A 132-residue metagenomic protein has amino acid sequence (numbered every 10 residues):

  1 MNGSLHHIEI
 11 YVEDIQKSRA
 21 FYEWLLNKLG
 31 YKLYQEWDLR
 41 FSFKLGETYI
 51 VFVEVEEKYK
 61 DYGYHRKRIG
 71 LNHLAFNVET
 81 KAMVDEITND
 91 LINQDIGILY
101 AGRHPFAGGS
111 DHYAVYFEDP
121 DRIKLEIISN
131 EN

Functional and structural regions predicted by a protein language model:
S4-I8, G70-L74, Y113: Short amphipathic alpha-helical segments
E9-E56: Core segments of cupin and vicinal oxygen chelate
V12-K17, A75-P120: Vicinal oxygen chelate
L45-E79, D85-E86: Long, continuous compositionally biased terminal/linker segments
E47, P120-R122: Glycine-centered tight beta-turn/hairpin loop motif at sheet-sheet or coil-to-beta transitions
K124-I127: Short glycine-/small-residue motifs
N130-N132: A short acidic/small-residue loop/turn micro-motif
